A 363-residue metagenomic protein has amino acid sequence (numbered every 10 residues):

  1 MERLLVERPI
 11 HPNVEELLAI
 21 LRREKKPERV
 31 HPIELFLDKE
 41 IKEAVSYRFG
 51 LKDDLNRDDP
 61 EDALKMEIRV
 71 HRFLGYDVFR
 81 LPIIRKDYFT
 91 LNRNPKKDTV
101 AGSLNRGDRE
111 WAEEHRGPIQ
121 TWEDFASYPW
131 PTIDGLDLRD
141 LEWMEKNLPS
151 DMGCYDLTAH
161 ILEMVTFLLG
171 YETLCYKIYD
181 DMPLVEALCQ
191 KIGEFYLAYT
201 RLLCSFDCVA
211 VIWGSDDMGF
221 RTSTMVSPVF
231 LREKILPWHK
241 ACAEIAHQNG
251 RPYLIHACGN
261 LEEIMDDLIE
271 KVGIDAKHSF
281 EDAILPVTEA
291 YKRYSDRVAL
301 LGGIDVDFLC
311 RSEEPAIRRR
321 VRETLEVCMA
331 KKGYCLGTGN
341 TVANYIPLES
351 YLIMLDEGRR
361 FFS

Functional and structural regions predicted by a protein language model:
M1-K42, S46-L55, A101-A112, R116-S363: Active-site loop segments of alpha/beta catalytic cores
A44-F73: Active-site-flanking structural segment that lines cofactor/substrate pockets
R57-D58, G75-R80, Q120: N-terminal substrate-binding region of glycoside hydrolase catalytic domains
A63-I83, L202-D207: Catalytic domains of carbohydrate-active enzymes, especially glycoside hydrolases
R69-L74, L91, W143-N147: Short, charge-rich binding segments
L81-R93, H160-L162: Short, glycine/charge-rich beta-strand/loop segments that flank catalytic centers and engage negatively charged groups
K97: Active-site diphosphate/adenylate-binding microenvironment
